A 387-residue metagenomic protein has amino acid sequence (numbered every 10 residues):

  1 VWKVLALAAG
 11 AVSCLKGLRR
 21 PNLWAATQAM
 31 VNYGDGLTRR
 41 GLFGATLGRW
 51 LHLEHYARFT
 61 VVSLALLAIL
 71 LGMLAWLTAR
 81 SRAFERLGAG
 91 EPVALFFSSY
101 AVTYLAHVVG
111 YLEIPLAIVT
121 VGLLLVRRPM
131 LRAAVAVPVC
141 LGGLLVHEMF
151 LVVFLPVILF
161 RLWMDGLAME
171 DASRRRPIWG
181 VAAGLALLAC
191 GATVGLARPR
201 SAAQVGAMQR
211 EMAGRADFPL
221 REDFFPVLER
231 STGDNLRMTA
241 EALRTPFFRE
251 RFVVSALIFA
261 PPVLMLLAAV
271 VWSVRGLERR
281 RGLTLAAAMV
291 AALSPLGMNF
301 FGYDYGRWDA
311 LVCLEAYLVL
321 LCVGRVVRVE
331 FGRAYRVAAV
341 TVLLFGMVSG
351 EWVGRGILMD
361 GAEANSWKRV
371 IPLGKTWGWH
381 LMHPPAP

Functional and structural regions predicted by a protein language model:
A11-R20, G41-A45, P177-L266: Membrane-lumen/periplasm interface segments of specific transmembrane helices in polyprenyl phosphate-linked
G41, E91-I118: Aromatic- and kink-enriched transmembrane "portal" helix at the membrane-lumen/periplasm boundary that abuts
L64-A89, G122, A268: Transmembrane-helix motifs of polytopic, lipid-linked glycan transferases
T78-S99, L131-A133, R280: Transmembrane-helix signature of polytopic, membrane-embedded enzymes that assemble or transfer cell-envelope glycans
T120-A134, D165-D171: Membrane-interface transmembrane helices that cradle and orient dolichyl/undecaprenyl
G122, A133-L159, L296: Membrane-interface alpha helices of multi-pass inner-membrane proteins
A134, I178-L188, V327-G350: Signature aromatic-anchored transmembrane alpha helix within multi-pass, membrane-resident enzymes that catalyze glycan
F154-A186: Perimembrane helix-loop-helix junctions
